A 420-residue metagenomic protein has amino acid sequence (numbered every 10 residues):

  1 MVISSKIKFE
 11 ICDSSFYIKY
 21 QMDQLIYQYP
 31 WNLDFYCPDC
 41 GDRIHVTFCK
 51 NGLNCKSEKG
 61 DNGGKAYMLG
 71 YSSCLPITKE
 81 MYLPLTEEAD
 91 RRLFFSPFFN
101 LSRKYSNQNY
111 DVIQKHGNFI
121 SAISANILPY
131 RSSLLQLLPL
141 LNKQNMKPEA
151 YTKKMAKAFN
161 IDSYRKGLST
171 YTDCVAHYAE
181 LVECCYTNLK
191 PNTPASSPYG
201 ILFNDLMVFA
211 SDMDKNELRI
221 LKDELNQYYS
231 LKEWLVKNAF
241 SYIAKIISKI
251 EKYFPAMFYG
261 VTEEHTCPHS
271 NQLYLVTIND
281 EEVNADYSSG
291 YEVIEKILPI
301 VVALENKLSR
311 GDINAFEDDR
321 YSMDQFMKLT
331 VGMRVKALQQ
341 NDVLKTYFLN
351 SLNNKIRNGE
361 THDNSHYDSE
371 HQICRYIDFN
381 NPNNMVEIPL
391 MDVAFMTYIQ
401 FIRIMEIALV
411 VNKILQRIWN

Functional and structural regions predicted by a protein language model:
M1-T277: Extended intrinsically disordered or low-complexity regions, especially N/C-terminal cytosolic tails and loops, rather
I11, D39, I44-H45, K65-L69 (+1 more regions): Amphipathic, Lys/Arg-enriched alpha-helical patches that create a basic surface for binding polyanionic ligands
F48, E305-L308, N364: A generic secondary-structure signal for well-formed alpha-helical elements
P191-G200, L308, D312-D319, I418-N420: Short glycine-rich, low-complexity/disordered patches
S270-I278, V331-D342, N381-P382: Short, charged/polar, low-complexity loop and linker segments that flank or interrupt alpha-helical bundles
V283-N350: Flexible secondary-structure boundary motifs
K345-R375: Histidine-centered, metal-coordinating catalytic motifs and their short helical/loop contexts
